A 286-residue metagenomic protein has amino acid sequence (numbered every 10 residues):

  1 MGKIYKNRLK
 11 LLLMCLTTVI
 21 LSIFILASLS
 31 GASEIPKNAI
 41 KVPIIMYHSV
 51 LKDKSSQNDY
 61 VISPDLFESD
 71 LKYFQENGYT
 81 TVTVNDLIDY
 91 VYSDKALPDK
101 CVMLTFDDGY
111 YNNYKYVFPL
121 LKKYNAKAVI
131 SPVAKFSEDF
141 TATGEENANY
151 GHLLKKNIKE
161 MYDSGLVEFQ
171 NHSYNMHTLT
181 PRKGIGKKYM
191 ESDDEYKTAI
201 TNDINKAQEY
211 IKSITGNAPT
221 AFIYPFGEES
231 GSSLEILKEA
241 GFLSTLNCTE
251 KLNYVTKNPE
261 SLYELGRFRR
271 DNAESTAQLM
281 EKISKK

Functional and structural regions predicted by a protein language model:
G2-M14, I23-T105, N112, L179-K286: C-terminal active-site subregion of NodB/CE4 polysaccharide deacetylases
M46-V50, P132-A134, N171-M176: Short loop/turn segments at strand-loop or loop-helix junctions that form parts of catalytic or ligand-binding pockets
T83, I130, F169-N171, L246: Hydrophobic residues in well-ordered beta-strands that form the structural core
Y110-Y111, N175: Short active-site segment of divalent metal-dependent hydrolases/proteases that encodes the spacing between
Y116-A134: A short alpha/beta connector and helix-capping loop motif
P119-N125, G151-N171, K238-E239, V255-P259: Acidic (Asp/Glu)-rich catalytic clusters
D139-K156, K188: Aromatic- and acidic-residue-enriched segments that line the glycan-binding/catalytic groove of carbohydrate-active
Y162-M190: Extended, charge-rich helix/loop segments that form flexible, surface "patches" used to engage negatively charged
